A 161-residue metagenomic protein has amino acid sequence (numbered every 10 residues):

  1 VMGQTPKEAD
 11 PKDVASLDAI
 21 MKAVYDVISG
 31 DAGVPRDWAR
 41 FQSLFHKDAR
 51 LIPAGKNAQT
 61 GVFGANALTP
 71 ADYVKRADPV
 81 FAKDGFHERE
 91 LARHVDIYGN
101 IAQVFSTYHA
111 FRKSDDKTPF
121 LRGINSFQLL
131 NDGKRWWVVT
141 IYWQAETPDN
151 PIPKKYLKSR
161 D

Functional and structural regions predicted by a protein language model:
M2-L44, Y156-D161: Short, low-complexity N-terminal intrinsically disordered segments enriched in polar/charged residues
V24, F41, A49, V104 (+1 more regions): Hydrophobic pocket/interface hotspot
I28, F45, Y108-A110, Y142-Q144: Short beta-strand segments enriched in hydrophobic/aromatic residues within well-folded beta-rich domains
L44-H46, G99, I124: Extracytoplasmic
H46, E90-A92, V138: Hydrophobic residues on conserved beta-strands that form the core of alpha/beta folds
R50-L51, G55-D115: Surface-exposed, charged secondary-structure patches
V62-A65, S114-P119, T147-K155: A short, polar/proline- and glycine-enriched secondary-structure boundary/capping micro-motif
Q103, R122-P151: Short beta-strand edge/turn micro-motifs at domain boundaries
